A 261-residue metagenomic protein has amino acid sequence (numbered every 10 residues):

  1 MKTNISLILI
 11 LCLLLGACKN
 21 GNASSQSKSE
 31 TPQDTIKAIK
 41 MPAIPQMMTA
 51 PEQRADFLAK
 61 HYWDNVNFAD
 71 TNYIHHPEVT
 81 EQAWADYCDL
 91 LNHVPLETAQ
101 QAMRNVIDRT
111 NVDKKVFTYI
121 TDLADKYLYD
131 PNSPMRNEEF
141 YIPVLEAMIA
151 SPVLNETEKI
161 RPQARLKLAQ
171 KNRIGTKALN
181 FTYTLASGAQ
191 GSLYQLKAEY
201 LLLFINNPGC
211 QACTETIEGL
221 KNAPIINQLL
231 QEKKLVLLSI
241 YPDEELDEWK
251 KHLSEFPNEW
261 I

Functional and structural regions predicted by a protein language model:
K2-I10: Sec-dependent signal peptide recognition, specifically the positively charged N-region followed immediately by
L14-A17: C-terminal motif of bacterial Sec signal peptides marking the signal peptidase cleavage site
K19-A186: Oxidative protein folding and maturation machinery
V79, N207-P208, D243: Solvent-exposed coil/turn segments that connect beta secondary-structure elements in extracytoplasmic/periplasmic
G191-N222, V236-L238: Short active-site neighborhood of thiol/selenol oxidoreductases, capturing the structured segment around
E215, E248-H252: Short alpha-helix adjacent to the SAM-binding motif of class I
Q231-E248, N258-I261: Thiol-based oxidoreductase modules, predominantly thioredoxin-like and allied folds used for disulfide exchange
